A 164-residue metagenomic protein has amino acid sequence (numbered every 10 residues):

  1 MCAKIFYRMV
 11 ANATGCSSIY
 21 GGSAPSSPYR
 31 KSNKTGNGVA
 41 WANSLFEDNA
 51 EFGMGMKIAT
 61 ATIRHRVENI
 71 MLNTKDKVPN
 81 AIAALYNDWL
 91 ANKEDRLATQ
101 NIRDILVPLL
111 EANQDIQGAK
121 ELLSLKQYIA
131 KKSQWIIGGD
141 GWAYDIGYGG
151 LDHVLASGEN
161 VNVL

Functional and structural regions predicted by a protein language model:
M1-L164: Cofactor-binding active-site loop characterized by glycine-rich and histidine/acidic residues
